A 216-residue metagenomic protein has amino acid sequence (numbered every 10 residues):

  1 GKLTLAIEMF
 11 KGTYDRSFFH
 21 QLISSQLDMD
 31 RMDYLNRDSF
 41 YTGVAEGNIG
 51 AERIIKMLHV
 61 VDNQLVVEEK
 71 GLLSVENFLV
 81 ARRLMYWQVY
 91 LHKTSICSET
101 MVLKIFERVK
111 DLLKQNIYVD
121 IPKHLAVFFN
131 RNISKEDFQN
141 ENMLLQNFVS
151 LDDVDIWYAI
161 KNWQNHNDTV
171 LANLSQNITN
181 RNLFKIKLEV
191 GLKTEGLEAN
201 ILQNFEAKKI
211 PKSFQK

Functional and structural regions predicted by a protein language model:
G1-K216: Histidine-centered, transition-metal-coordinating active-site segments
